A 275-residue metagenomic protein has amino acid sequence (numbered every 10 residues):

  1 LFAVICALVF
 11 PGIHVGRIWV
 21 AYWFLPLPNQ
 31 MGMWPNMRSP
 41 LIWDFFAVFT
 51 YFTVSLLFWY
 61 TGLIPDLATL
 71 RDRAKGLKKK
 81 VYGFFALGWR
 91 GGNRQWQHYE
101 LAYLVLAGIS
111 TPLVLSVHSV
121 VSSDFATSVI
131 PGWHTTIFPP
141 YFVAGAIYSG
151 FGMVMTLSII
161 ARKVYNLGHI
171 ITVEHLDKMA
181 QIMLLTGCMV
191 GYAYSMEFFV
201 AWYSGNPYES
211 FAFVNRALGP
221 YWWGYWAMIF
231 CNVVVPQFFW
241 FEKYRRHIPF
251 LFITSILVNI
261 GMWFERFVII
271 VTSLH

Functional and structural regions predicted by a protein language model:
L1-W19: Membrane helical hairpin/interfacial module
F10, V190, V258-M262: Alpha-helical transmembrane segments of multi-pass membrane proteins
V20-W34, Y208-A212, T272-H275: Membrane-interfacial helical/loop segments at transmembrane boundaries in membrane proteins
G32-M228: Long, contiguous internal "core" modules enriched in hydrophobic/ aromatic residues
I130-H134, N206, Y244-R245, I270-H275: Extracellular/periplasmic helix-loop-helix junctions in multi-pass membrane proteins
Y192, P236, R266: Hydrophobic, well-ordered secondary-structure elements that form the walls of internal hydrophobic environments
W223-I248: Extended C-terminal subregions enriched in glycine
F250-I260: Central hydrophobic cores of alpha-helical transmembrane segments in multi-pass integral membrane proteins
